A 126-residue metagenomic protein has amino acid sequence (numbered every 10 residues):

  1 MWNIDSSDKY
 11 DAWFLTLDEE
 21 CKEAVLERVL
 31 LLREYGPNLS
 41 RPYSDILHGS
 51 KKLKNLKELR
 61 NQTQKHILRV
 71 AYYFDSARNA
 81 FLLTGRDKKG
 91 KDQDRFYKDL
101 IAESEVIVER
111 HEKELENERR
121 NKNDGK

Functional and structural regions predicted by a protein language model:
M1-I67, S76-A80, D87-K126: Basic, Lys/Arg-enriched alpha-helical interface segments
